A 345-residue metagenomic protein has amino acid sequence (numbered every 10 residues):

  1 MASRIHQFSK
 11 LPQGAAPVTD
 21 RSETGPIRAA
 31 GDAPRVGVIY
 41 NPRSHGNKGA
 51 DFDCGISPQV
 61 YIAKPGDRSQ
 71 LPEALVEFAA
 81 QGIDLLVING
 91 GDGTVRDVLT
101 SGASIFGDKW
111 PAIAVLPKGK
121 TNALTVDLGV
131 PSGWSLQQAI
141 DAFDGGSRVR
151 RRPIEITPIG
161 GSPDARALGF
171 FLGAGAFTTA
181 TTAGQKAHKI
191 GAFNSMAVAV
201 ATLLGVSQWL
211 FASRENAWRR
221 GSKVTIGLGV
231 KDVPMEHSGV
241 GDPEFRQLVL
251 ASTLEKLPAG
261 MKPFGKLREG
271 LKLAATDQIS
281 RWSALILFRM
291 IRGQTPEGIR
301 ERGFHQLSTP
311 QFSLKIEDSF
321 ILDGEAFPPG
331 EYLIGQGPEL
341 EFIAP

Functional and structural regions predicted by a protein language model:
M1-N89, G93-I105, W134, Q138-D141: ATP/NTP phosphate-donor binding region
A2-R28, V38, E236-P243, A259-P345: ATP/nucleoside-binding phosphotransfer catalytic cores, i.e., glycine-rich phosphate-binding loops
G37-I39, H45-D51, I105-Q247: Catalytic core of DAGKc-family lipid kinases
R43-G46, A176-T179, E255-A259, S280-W282 (+1 more regions): Short, acidic Gly/Pro/Ser/Thr-rich loop/turn segments
D53-G55, A103-S104, Q185-A187, G265-R268 (+1 more regions): Short, solvent-exposed amphipathic alpha-helical segments in soluble enzyme and RNA/protein-processing domains
L71, V95-R96, L257-A259, P329: Short, well-ordered alpha-helical microsegments
V87, A114-L116, A274: Hydrophobic/aromatic beta-strand patches that form the interior of the parallel beta-sheet core in alpha/beta enzyme
G173, F177, L248-K262, A326: Glycine-rich phosphate/pyrophosphate-binding beta-alpha loops
